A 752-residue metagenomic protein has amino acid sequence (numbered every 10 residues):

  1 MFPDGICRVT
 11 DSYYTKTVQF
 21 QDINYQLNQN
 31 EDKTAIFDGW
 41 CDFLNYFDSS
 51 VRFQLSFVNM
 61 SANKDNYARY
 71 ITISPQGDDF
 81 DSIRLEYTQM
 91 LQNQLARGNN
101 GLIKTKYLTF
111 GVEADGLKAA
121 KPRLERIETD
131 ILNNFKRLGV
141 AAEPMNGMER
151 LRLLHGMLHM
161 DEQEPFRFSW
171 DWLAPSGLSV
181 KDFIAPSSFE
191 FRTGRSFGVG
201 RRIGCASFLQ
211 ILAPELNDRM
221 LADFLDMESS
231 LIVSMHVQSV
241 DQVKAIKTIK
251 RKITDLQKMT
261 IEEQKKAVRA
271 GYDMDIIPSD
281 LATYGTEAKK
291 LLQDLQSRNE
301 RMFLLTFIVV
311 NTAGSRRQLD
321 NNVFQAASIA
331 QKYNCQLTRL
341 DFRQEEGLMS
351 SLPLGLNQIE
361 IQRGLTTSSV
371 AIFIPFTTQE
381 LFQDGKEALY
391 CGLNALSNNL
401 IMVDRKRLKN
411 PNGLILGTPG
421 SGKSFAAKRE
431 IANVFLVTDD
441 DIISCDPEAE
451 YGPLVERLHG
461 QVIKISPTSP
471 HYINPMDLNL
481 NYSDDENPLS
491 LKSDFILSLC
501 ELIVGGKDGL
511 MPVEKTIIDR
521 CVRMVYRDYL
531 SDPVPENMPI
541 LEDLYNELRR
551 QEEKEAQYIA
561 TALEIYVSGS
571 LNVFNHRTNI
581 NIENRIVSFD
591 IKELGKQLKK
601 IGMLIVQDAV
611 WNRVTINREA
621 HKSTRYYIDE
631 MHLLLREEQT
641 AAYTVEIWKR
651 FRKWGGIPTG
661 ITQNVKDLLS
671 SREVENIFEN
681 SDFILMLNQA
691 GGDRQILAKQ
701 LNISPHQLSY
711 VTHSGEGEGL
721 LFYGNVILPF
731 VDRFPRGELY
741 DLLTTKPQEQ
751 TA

Functional and structural regions predicted by a protein language model:
M1-T378: Extended, folded cores of ATP/NTP-driven motor/assembly subunits in large transport and secretion machines
I23, N30-S49, S56, M60 (+12 more regions): P-loop NTPase motor domains
I415: Hydrophobic anchor at the beta1->P-loop junction of P-loop NTPases
K423: Conserved lysine of the Walker
A426: Hydrophobic positions on the alpha1 helix immediately C-terminal to the Walker A/P-loop
N433-I443: Post-Walker A helix-loop "phosphate-sensing" segment adjacent to the P-loop in P-loop NTPases
H459-I463, E673-M686: A short helix-turn-beta junction within AAA+ P-loop NTPase domains corresponding to the substrate/partner-engaging
L701-A752: Conserved P-loop NTPase
